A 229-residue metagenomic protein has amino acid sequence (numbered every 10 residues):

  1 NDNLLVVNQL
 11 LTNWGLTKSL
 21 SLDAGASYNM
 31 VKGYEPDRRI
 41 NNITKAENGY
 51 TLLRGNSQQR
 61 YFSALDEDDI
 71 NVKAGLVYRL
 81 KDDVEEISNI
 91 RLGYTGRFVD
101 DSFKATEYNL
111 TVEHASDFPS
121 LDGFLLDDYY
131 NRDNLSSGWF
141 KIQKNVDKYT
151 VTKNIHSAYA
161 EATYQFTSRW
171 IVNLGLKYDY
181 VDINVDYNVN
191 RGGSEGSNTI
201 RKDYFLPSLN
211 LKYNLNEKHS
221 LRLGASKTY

Functional and structural regions predicted by a protein language model:
D2-S19, A26-Y28, S63-K73, R79-N134 (+2 more regions): Structural signature of Gram-negative outer-membrane beta-barrels, strongest in the C-terminal barrel of TonB-dependent
S19-L22, Y34: Alpha-helical solenoid repeat scaffolds used for protein-protein interaction
R39: Active-site donor-binding segments of glycosyltransferases and PAPS-dependent sulfotransferases
K45-E47: Catalytic phosphate/nucleotide-handling subdomain of diverse soluble enzymes
T51-S63: Outer-membrane beta-barrel pore domains
